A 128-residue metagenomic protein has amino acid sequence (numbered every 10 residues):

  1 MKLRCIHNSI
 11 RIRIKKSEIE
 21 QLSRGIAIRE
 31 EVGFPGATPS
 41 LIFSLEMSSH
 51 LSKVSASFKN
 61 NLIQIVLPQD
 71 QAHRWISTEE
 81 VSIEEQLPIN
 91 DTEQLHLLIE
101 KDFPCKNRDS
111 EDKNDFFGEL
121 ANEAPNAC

Functional and structural regions predicted by a protein language model:
M1, N61-I63, E93-L95: Generic beta-strand structural signal
L3-C5, I10-I14, I63-L67: Short, structured motif recognition centered on aromatic/hydrophobic residues
S9, R24-I26, V32, P39-S52: N-terminal intrinsically disordered, cationic/polar leader segments that include organellar targeting peptides
K15-G36, I76-I89: Extended intrinsically disordered, low-complexity coil regions enriched in Ser, Thr, Gly, Ala and often Pro
K15-S17, R24-G25, P68-D70, E100-D102 (+1 more regions): Surface loops and adjacent helix of pleckstrin homology
S44, V66, L98: Residues in well-ordered beta-strands of folded domains
S52-I89: Mid-chain, well-packed structural core segment of small domains
S82-C128: C-terminal charged interaction modules
